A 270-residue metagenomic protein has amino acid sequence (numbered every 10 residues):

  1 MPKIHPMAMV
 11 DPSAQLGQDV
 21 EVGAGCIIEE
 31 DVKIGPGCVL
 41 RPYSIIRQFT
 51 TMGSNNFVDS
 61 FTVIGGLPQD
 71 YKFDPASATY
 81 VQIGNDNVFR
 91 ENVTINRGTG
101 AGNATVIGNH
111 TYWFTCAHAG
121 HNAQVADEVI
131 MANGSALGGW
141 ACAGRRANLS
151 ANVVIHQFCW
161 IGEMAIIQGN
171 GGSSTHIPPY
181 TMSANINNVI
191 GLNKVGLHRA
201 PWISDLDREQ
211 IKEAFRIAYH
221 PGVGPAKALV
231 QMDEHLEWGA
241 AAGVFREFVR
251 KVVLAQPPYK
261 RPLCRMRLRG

Functional and structural regions predicted by a protein language model:
M1-I46, N55, I64: Extended, small-residue-rich solenoid/repeat segments and analogous flexible loops that form exposed scaffolds
M1-K3, V39-D127, M131-F248: Glycine-rich hexapeptide-repeat left-handed beta-helix
L236-G270: Short, amphipathic C-terminal "tail helix"
